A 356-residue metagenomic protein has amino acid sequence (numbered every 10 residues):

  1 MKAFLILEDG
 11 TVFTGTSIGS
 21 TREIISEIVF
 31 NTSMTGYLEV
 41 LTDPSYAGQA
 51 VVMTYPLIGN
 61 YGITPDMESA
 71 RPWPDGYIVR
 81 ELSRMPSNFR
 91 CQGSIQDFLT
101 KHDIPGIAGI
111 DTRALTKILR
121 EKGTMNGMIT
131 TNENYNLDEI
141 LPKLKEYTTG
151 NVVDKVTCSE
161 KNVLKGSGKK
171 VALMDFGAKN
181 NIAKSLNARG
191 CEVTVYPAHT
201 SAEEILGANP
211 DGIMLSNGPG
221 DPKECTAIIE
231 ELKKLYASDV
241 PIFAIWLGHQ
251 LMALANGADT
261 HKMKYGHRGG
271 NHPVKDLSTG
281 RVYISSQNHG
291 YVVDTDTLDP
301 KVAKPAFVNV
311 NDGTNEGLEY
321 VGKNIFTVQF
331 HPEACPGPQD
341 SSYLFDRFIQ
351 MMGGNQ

Functional and structural regions predicted by a protein language model:
M1-H199, E203, G207-A208, P222 (+2 more regions): RNA-binding accessory domains that recognize and position tRNA/RNA substrates
P105, K170, P241-F243, D259 (+1 more regions): Proline-centered loop/turn at the N-terminus of a beta-strand
D111, W246, H289, H331: Active-site glycine-centered loops adjacent to acidic/histidine catalytic or metal-binding residues that shape
G166-V171, T279-V282, Y320-I325: Beta-strand-turn-beta hairpins that frame and shape the catalytic cleft of phosphate-ester-processing enzymes
D175, L186, I213, M252 (+1 more regions): Conserved hydrophobic/aromatic pocket- or pore-lining residues that grip, position, or stack substrates in active sites
N217-I284, V292, G337-M352: Cysteine-nucleophile active-site neighborhood
R281-G322, Q356: Catalytic beta-strand/loop cores that center a nucleophilic Ser/Cys/Thr and support acyl-enzyme chemistry
G317-Q356: A glycine-centered loop/beta-turn motif at secondary-structure junctions
